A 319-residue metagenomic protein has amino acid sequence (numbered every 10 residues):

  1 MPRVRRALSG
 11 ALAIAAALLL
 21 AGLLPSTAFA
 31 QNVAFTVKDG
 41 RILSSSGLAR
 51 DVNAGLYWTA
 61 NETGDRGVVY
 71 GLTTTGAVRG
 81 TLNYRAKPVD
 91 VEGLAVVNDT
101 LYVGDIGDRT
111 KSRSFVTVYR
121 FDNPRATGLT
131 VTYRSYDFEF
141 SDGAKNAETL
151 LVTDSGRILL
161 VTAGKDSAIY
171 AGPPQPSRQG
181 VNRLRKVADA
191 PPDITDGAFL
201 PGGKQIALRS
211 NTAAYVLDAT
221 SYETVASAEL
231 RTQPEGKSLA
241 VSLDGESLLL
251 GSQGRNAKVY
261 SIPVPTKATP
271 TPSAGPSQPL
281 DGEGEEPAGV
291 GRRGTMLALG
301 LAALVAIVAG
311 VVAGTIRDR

Functional and structural regions predicted by a protein language model:
P2-G10, A28-R319: Sequence/structural signature of beta-propeller domains
A11-L23: Bacterial N-terminal signal peptides
